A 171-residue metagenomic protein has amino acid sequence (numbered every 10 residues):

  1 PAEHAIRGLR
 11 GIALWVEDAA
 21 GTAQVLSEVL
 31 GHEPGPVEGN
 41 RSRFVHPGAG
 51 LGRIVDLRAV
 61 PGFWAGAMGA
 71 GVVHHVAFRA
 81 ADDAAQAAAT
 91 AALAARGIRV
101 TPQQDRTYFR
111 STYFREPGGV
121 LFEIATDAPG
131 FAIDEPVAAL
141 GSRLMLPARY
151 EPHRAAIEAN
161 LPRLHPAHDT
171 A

Functional and structural regions predicted by a protein language model:
P1-E38, H46-T101, R115-A171: Glyoxalase I/VOC metalloenzyme domain signal
R41: Short hydrophobic/aromatic beta-strand or adjacent loop that forms the aromatic wall/cage of a ligand/substrate-binding
F44-V45, S111: Short secondary-structure boundary/hinge segments and terminal tails
R106-R110: Short acidic/glycine-enriched loop/turn segments that link adjacent beta-strands
